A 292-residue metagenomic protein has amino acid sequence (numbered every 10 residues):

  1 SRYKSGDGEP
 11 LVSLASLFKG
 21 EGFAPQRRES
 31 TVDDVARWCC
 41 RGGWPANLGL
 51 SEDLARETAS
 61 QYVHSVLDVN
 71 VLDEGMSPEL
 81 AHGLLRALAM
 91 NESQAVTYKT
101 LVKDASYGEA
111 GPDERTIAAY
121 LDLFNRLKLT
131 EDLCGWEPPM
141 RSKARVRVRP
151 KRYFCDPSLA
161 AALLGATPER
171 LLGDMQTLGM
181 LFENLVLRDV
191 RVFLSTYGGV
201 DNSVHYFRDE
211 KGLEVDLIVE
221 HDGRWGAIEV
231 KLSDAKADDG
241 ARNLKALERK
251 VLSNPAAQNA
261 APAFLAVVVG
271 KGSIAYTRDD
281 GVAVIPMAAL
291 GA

Functional and structural regions predicted by a protein language model:
S1-L11: Conserved small helical "lid"/interfacial subdomain of P-loop NTPases
E9-Y62: Amphipathic alpha-helical "lid/sensor" segments that cap RecA-like P-loop NTPase cores
L17, V269-A292: Domain-level recognition of nuclease-like catalytic cores that cleave nucleotide substrates
L48-R224: Accessory nucleic acid-recognition modules appended to NTPase machines
S195-G199, A246-A261: Arginine/glycine-rich "motif VI" loop of SF2 helicases in the C-terminal RecA-like domain
E220, R224-K236: Active-site ExK catalytic segment of metal-dependent nucleases
S233-S253: Mg2+/Mn2+-dependent nuclease catalytic core
A261-G270: Short, hydrophobic beta-strand segments that form beta-sheet elements in well-ordered domains
